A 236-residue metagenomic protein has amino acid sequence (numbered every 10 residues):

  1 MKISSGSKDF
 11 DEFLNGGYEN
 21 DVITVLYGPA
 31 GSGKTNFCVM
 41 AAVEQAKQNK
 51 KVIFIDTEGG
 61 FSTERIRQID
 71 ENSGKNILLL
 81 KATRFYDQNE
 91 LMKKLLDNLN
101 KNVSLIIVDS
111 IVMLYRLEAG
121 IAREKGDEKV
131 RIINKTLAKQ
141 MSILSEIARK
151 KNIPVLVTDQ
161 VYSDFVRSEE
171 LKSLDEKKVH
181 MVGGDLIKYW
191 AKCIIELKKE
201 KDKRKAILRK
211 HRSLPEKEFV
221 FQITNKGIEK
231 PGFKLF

Functional and structural regions predicted by a protein language model:
I3-S7, T35, F85-Q88, N134-L137: A conditional alpha-helix N-cap/helix-loop micro-motif detector
S5-G17: Pre-Walker A adenine-sensing motif
F10, L26, I66, I77 (+3 more regions): Conserved RecA-like P-loop NTPase ATPase core
G16-Y18, E44-Q48, E71-S73, D97-K101 (+2 more regions): Conserved catalytic network of the ASCE P-loop NTPase/AAA+ motor domain
E19-K94: Conserved P-loop
T57-G59, A82, S110-M113, Q160-V161 (+1 more regions): Short, ordered loop/turn segments at secondary-structure junctions
M92-L186: P-loop NTPase motor core
I147-F236: Phosphate-binding/switch region of NTP-binding enzymes
